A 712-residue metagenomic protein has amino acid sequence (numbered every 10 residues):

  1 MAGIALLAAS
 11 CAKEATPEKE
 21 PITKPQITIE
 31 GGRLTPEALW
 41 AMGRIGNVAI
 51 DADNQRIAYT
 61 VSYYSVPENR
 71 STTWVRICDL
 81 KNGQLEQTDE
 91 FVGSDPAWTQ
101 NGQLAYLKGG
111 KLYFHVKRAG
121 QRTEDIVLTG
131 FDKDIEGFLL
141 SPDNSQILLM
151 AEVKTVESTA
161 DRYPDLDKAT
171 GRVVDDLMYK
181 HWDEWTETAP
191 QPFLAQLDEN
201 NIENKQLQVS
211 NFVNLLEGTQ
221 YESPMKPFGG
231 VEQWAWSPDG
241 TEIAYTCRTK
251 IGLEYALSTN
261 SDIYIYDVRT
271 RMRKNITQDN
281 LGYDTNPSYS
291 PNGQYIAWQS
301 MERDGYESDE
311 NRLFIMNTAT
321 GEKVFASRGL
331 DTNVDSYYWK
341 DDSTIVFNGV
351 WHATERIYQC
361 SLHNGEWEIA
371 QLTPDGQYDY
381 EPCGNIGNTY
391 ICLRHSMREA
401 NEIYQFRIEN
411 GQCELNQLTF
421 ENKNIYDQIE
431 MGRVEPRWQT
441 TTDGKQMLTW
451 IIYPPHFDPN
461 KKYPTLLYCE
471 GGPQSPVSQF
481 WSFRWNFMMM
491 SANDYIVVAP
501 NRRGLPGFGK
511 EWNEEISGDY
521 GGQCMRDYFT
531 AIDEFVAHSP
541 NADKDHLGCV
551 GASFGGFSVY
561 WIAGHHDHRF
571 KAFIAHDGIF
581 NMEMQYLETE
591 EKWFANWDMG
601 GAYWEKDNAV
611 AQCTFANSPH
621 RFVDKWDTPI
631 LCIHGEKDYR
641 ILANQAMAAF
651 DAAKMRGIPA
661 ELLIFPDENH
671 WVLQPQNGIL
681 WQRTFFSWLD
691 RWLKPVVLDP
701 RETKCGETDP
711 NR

Functional and structural regions predicted by a protein language model:
A8-S10: C-terminal motif of bacterial Sec signal peptides marking the signal peptidase cleavage site
P17-T23, T72-T73, E152-G218, T246-T249 (+3 more regions): Predominantly five- to eight-bladed beta-propeller fold
E37-T73: Beta-strand-rich domains and repeat architectures in extracellular enzymes and scaffolds, especially beta-propellers
M42-I57, D89-A105, D132-I147, Y179-P192 (+12 more regions): Conserved beta-propeller blade repeats
P67-T72, L107, E184-T188, E254-S261 (+3 more regions): Short, solvent-exposed loop/turn segments at conserved positions within beta-propeller repeat blades
L80-G83, V116-Q121, L197-N200, D267-R271 (+3 more regions): Short loop/turn segments that connect beta-strands within beta-propeller blades
I251, C413, E421-D545, A552: Cap/lid segment of the alpha/beta-hydrolase catalytic domain
S491, A499-R712: Active-site-proximal cap/loop segments of hydrolase catalytic domains
